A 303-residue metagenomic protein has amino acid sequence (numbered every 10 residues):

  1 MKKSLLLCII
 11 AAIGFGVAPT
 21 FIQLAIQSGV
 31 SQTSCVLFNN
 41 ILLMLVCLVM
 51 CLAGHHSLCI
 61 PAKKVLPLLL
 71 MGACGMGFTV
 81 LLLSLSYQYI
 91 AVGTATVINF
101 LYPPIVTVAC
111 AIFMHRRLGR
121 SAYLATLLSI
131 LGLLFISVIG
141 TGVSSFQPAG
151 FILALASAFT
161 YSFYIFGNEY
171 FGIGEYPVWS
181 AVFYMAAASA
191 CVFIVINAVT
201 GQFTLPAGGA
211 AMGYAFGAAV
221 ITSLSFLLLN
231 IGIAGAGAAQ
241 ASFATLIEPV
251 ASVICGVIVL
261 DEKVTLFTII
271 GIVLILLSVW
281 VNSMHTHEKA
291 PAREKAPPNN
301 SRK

Functional and structural regions predicted by a protein language model:
M1-F38, V143-Y170, C191, P297-K303: Glycine-/small-residue-enriched transmembrane alpha-helix faces in small-molecule transporters and effluxers
K3-I13, F38, L58-L82, T126 (+3 more regions): Loop-to-transmembrane-helix transition segments
C8, A12, L37-F38, V80 (+3 more regions): Helix-helix packing/entry segments at the starts of transmembrane helices
G14-P19, C51-G93, I98-N99, F135 (+1 more regions): Specific transmembrane alpha-helical segments of multi-pass solute transporters/efflux pumps, especially DMT/EamA
Q27-F78, I105-V106, F159-G167, V182-G201 (+1 more regions): Transmembrane alpha-helices of multi-pass small-molecule transport proteins
N40, V138-I139, T245-K303: C-terminal-most transmembrane helix of multi-pass membrane proteins
V46, C51, L83, Y102-L127 (+1 more regions): C-terminal transmembrane-helix exit sites in multi-pass transporters
C47, L118-G140, C191-F193, F267-T286: Hydrophobic transmembrane alpha-helices of multi-pass small-molecule transport proteins
